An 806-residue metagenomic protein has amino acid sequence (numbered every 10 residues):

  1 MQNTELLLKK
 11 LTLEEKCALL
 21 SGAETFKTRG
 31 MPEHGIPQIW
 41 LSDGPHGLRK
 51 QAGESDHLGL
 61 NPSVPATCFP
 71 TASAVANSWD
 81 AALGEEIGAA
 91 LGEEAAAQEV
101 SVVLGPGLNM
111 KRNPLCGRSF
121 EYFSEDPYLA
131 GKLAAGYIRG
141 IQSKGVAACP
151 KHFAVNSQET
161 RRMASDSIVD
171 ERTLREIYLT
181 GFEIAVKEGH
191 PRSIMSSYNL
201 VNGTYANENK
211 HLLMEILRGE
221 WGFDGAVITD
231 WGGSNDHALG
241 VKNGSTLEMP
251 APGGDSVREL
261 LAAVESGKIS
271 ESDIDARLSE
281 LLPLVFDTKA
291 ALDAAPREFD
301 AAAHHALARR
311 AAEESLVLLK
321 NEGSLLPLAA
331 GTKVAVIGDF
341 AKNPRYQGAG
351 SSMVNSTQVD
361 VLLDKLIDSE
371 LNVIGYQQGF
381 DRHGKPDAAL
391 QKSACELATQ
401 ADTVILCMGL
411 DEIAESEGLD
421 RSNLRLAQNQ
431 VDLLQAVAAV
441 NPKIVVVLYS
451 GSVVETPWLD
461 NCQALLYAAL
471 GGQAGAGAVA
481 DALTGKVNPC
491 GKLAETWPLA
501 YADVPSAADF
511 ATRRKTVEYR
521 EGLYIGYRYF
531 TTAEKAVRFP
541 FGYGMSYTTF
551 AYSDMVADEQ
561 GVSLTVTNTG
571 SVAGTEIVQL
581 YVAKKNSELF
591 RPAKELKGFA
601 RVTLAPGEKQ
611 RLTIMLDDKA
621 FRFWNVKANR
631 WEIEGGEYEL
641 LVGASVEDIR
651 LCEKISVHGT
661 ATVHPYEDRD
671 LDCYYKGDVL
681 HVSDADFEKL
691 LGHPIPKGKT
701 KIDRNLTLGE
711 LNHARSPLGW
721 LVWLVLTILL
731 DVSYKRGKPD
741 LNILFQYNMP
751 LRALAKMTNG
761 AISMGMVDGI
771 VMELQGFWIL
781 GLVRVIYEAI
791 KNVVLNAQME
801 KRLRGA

Functional and structural regions predicted by a protein language model:
M1-K619, F623, E637-L641, V646 (+7 more regions): Glycoside hydrolase catalytic-domain context in secreted enzymes
G47, D368, A507, V572 (+7 more regions): A generic signature of intrinsically disordered, low-complexity regions enriched in glycine/proline and charged/polar
D618-P665: Terminal connector regions
V646, E653-W723: Charged, amphipathic alpha-helical linkers/stalks
K689-A806: Long, low-hydrophobicity ectodomains and other hydrophilic envelope-associated domains
